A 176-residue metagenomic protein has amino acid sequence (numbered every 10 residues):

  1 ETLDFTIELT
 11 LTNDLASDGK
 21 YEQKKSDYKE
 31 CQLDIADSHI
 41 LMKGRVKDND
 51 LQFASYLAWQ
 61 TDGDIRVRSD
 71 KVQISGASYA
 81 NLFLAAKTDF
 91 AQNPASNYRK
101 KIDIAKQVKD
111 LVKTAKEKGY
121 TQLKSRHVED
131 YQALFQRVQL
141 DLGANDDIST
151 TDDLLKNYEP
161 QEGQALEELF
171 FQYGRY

Functional and structural regions predicted by a protein language model:
E1-Y176: Aromatic-residue-lined binding/catalytic grooves and analogous aromatic/hydrophobic interfacial grooves in multimeric
